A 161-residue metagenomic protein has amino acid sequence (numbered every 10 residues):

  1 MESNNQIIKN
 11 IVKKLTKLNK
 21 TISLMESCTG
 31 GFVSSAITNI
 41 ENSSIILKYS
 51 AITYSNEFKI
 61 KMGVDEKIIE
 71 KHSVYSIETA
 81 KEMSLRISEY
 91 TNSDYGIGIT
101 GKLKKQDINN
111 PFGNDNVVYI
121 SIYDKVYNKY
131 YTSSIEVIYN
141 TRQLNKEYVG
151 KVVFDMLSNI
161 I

Functional and structural regions predicted by a protein language model:
M1-I161: Short alpha-helical segments enriched in small residues
